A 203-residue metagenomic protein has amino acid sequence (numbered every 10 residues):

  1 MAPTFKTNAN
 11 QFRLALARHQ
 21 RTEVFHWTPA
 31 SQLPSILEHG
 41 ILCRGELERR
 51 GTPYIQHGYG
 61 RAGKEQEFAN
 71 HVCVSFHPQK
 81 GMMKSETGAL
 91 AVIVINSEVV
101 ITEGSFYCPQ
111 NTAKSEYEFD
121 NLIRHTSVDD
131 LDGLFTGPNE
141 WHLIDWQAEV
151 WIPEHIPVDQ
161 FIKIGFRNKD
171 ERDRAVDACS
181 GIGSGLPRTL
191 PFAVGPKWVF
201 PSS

Functional and structural regions predicted by a protein language model:
M1-C73, P78-S203: Active-site-proximal loop/hinge segments that shape catalytic or ion-binding/gating pockets
